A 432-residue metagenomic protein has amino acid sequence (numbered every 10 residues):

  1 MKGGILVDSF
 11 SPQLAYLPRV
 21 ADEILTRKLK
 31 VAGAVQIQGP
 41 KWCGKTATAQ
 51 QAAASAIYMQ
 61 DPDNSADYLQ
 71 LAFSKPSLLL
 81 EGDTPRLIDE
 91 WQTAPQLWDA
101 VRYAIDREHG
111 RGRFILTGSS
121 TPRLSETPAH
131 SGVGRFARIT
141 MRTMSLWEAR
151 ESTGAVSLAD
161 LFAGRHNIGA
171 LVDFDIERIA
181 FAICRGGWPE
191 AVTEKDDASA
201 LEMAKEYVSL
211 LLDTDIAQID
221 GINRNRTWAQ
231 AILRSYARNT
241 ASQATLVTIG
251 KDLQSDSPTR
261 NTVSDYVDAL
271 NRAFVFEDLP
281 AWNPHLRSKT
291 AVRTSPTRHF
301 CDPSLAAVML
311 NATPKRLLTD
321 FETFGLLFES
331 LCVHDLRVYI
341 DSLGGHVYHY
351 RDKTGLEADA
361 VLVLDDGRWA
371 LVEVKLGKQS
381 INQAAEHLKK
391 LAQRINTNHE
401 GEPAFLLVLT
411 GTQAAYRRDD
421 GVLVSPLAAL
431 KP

Functional and structural regions predicted by a protein language model:
M1-T26: N-terminal pre-Walker A segment at the start of P-loop NTPase domains
K2, D8, E126-R238, S242: Interdomain motor-coupling "hinge/lid" segment immediately C-terminal to the ATP-binding subdomain of NTP-driven enzymes
K45: Conserved lysine of the Walker
T48: Hydrophobic positions on the alpha1 helix immediately C-terminal to the Walker A/P-loop
A56-P85: Short glycine-rich substrate-engagement loop in P-loop NTPases that contacts/grips substrate
W98-L116, S120-P122, H130: Conserved catalytic/switch belt of AAA+ P-loop NTPases
V192-R368: Accessory nucleic acid-recognition modules appended to NTPase machines
G411-P432: Domain-level recognition of nuclease-like catalytic cores that cleave nucleotide substrates
